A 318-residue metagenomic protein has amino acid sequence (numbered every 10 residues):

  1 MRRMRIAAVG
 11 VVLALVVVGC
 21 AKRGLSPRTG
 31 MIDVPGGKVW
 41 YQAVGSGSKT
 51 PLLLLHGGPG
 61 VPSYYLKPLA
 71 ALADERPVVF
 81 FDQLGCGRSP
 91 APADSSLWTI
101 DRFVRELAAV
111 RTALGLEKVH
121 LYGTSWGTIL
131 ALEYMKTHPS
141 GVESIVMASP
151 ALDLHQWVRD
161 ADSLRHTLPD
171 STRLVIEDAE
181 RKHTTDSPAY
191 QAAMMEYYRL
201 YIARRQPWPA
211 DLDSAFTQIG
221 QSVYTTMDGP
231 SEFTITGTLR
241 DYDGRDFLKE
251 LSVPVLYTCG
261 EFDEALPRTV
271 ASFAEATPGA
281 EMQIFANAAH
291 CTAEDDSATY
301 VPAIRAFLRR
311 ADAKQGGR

Functional and structural regions predicted by a protein language model:
G37-A91: Conserved HGGG/HGGXW glycine-rich cap/lid loop of the alpha/beta-hydrolase fold
Q83-W126: Active-site loop/oxyanion-hole signature of alpha/beta-hydrolase fold enzymes
E117-S163: Conserved hydrolase catalytic core segment
H155-I219: Helix-rich cap/lid subdomain of alpha/beta-hydrolase
D213-G244: Hydrophobic, aromatic-rich cap/lid helix
L251, Y257-C259: Short beta-strand/loop motif that positions the catalytic acidic residue of the alpha/beta-hydrolase fold
E264-T269: Conserved alpha/beta-hydrolase "acid-adjacent" motif
G279-R318: Catalytic active-site module of serine/aspartate enzymes centered on a nucleophile-bearing elbow/loop
